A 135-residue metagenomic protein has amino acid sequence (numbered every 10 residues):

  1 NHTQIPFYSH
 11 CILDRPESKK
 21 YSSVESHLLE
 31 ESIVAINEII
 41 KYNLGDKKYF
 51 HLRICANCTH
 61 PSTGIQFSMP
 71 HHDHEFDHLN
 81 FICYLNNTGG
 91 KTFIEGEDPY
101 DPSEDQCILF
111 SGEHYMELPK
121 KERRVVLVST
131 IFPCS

Functional and structural regions predicted by a protein language model:
N1-Y49: Non-heme Fe(II)/2-oxoglutarate
D46-T63: A short glycine-rich, His/Asp/Glu-containing loop-to-beta-strand
H60, L85, G112, I131-P133: Short beta-strand segments enriched in hydrophobic/aromatic residues within well-folded beta-rich domains
P61, Y100-Y115, K120: Conserved metal-binding segment of the jelly-roll/cupin
S62-M69, K91, M116-P119, S135: Short catalytic/ligand-binding loop motif for oxyanion handling, primarily in non-cytosolic enzymes, centered on
G64-F67, F76-H78, Y84-S103: A short beta-strand-loop-beta hairpin characteristic of the jelly-roll/cupin
F81-C83, E122-S135: A short hydrophobic beta-strand segment most commonly corresponding to one strand of the jelly-roll/cupin
